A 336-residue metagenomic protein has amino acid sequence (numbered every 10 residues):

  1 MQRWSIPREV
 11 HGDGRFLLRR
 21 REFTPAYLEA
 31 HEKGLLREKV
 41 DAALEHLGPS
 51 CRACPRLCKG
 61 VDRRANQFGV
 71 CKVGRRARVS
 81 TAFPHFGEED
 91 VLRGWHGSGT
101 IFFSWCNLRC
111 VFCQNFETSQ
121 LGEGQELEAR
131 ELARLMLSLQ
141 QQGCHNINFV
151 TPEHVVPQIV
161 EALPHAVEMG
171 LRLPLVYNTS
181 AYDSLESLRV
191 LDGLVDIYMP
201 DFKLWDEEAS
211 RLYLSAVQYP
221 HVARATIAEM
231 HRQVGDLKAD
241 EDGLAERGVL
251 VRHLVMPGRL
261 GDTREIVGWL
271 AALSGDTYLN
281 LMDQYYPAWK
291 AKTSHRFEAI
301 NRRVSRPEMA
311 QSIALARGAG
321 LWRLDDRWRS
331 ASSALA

Functional and structural regions predicted by a protein language model:
M1-A65, G235-A336: Auxiliary Fe-S-binding modules of radical SAM enzymes
Q67, K72-G193, I197-Y198, E207: Conserved Radical SAM active-site core
G99, I147, L175-Y177, Y198-P200 (+3 more regions): Hydrophobic faces of well-ordered beta-strands that scaffold small-molecule active sites in alpha/beta enzyme cores
E117-E123, L212-V217, S294-R303: Short glycine-enriched, charge-decorated loop/helix-capping segments at active-site entrances that position
S119, V156, A181-S184, F202-P220 (+3 more regions): Conserved radical SAM core fold
L132, I159, L188, A223 (+4 more regions): Aromatic/hydrophobic pocket-lining residues that form the small-molecule binding cavity in soluble enzyme cores
A162-P174, A225-Q233, R306-S312: Alpha-helix-loop-beta-strand connector modules within alpha/beta enzyme cores
S210-D242: Anionic-ligand binding region
